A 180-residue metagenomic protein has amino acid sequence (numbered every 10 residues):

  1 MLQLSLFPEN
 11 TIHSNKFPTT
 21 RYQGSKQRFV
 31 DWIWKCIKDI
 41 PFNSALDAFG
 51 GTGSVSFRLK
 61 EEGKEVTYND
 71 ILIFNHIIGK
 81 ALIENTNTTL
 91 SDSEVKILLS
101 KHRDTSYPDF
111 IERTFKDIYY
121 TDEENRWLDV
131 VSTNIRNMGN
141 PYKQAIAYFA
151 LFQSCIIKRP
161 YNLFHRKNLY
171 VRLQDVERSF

Functional and structural regions predicted by a protein language model:
M1-L46, S54-F57, E61, N85: S-adenosyl-L-methionine
F49: Conserved S-adenosyl-L-methionine
V55-L59, T67, H76: Charged, often flexible domain-edge or linker segments that flank or initiate folded functional domains
E65, I71-F180: Class I S-adenosyl-L-methionine-dependent methyltransferase module
